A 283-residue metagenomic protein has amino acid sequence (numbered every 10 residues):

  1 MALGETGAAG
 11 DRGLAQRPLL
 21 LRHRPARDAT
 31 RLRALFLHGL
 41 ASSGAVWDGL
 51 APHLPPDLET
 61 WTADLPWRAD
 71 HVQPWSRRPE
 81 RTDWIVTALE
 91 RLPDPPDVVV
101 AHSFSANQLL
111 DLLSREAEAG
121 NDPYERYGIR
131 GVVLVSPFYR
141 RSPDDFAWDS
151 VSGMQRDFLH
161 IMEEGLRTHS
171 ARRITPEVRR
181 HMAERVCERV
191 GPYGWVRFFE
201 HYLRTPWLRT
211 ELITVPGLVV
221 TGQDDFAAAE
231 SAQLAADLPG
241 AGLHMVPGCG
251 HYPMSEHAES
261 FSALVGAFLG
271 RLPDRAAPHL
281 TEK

Functional and structural regions predicted by a protein language model:
L14-R17, W61-V100, D111, E125 (+1 more regions): Active-site loop/oxyanion-hole signature of alpha/beta-hydrolase fold enzymes
R17-V72: Conserved HGGG/HGGXW glycine-rich cap/lid loop of the alpha/beta-hydrolase fold
L35-G39, H102, T221-G222: The conserved beta1-alpha1 loop
R78, S114-I161: Flexible "cap/lid" loop of the alpha/beta hydrolase fold
P143-D145, L159-L212: Conserved alpha/beta-hydrolase catalytic His-Asp/Glu region
R197-A236, M245: Conserved serine/cysteine hydrolase catalytic core
L238-H251: Catalytic histidine neighborhood in serine/cysteine hydrolases with alpha/beta-hydrolase-type architecture
C249-S262, L280: Catalytic histidine-centered segment of alpha/beta-hydrolase-like enzymes
